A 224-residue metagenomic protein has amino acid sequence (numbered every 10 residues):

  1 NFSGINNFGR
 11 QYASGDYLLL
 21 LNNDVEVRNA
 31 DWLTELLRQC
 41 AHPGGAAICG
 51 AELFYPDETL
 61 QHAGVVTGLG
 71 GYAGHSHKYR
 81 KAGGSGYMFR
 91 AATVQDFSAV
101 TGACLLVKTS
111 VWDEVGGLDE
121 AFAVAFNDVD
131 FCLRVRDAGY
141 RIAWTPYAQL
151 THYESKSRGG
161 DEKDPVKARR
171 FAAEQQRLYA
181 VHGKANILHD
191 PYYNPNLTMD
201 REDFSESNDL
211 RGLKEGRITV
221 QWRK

Functional and structural regions predicted by a protein language model:
N1-A13: Glycine-rich, basic loop-to-helix element that forms the pyrophosphate-binding segment of sugar-nucleotide handling
G15, G44-A46, Y140: Short, high-confidence coil segments that cap the C-terminus of an alpha-helix and link into the following beta-strand
L18: Short aromatic/hydrophobic "clamp" motif used to bind/position activated sugar donors
L21-N23, D119: Active-site acidic Asp-centered loop
V25-Y72: Conserved donor NDP-sugar-binding/catalytic core segment of glycosyltransferases
W32-L37, R90-G116, A121-T151: A short, conserved alpha-helix in the catalytic core of glycosyltransferases
C49-E52, T145-P146, Y153: Short glycine/serine/threonine-enriched helix-capping/active-site loop that flanks the nucleotide-sugar donor pocket
D57-E58, L69-D96, L106, I142 (+1 more regions): C-terminal, non-catalytic tails of nucleotide-sugar-dependent glycosyltransferases
